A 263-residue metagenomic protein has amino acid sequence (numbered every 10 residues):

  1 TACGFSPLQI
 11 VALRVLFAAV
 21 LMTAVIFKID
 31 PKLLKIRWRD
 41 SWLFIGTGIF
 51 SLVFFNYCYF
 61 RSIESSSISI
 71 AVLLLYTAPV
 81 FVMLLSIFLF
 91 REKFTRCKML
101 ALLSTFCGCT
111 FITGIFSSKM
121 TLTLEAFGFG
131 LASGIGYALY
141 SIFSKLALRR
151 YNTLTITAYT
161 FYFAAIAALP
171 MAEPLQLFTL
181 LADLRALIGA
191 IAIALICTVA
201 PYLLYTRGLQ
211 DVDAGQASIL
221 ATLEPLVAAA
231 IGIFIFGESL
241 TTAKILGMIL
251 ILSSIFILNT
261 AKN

Functional and structural regions predicted by a protein language model:
T1-G4, L33-L34, R61-E64, T113-E125 (+2 more regions): Membrane-interface helix termini and inter-helical loops of multi-pass transporters
G4-F5, S66, E92-F94, Y151-N152 (+2 more regions): Membrane-helix interface residues
L8-V25, G46, A101-C107, E125-A132 (+2 more regions): Hydrophobic alpha-helical transmembrane segments of multi-pass integral membrane proteins, especially transporters
Q9, I70, K93-K98, T155 (+2 more regions): Residue-level recognition of membrane-helix boundary sites in multi-pass small-molecule transporters
A12-L13, L52, N56, I70-T77 (+2 more regions): Helix-helix packing/entry segments at the starts of transmembrane helices
M22, L85, F94-I115, A168 (+3 more regions): Hydrophobic transmembrane alpha-helices of multi-pass small-molecule transport proteins
T23-S69, F111, A194-V212: Specific transmembrane alpha-helical segments of multi-pass solute transporters/efflux pumps, especially DMT/EamA
T47-N56, A78-P79, T113, S133-S141 (+3 more regions): Transmembrane alpha-helical core positions of polytopic small-molecule transporters
